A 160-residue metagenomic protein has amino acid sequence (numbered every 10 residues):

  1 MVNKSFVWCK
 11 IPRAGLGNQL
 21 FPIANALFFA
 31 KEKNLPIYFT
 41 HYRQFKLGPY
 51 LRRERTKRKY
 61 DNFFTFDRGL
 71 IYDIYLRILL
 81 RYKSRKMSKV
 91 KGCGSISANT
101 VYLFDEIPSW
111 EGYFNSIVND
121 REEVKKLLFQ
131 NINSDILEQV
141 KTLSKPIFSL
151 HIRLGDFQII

Functional and structural regions predicted by a protein language model:
V2-R13: Nucleotide-activated donor-dependent transferases that construct or modify glycoconjugates
S5, K31-I37: Short helix-capping/linker segments at secondary-structure and domain boundaries
K10-P12, T40-H41, I152: Short His-Asn-centered micro-motif
I11-F21, I159-I160: A short, glycine/small-residue-rich beta-strand->loop->alpha-helix junction that serves as a flexible
L20-K31: Histidine-anchored nucleotide/phosphate-binding helix
I23, N34, L51-R53: General "foldedness" signal
L35-F45: A short beta-strand-loop structural module common to alpha/beta enzyme folds
K46-I160: Secretory-pathway luminal glycosyltransferase catalytic domains
